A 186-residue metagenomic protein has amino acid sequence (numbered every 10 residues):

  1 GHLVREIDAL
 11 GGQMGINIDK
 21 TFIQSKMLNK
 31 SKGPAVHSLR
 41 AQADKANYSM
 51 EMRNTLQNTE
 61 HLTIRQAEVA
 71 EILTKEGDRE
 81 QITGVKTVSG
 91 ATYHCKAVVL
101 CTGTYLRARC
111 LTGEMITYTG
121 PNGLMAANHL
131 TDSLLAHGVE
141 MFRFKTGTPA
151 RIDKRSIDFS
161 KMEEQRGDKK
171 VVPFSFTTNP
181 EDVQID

Functional and structural regions predicted by a protein language model:
G1-E71, S89, C101-Y118, M125-T131 (+1 more regions): Conserved N-terminal/central alpha/beta ligand/cofactor-binding core
E71-T92, V98: Conserved beta-strand-loop-beta-strand element in the redox core of flavoprotein oxidoreductases
